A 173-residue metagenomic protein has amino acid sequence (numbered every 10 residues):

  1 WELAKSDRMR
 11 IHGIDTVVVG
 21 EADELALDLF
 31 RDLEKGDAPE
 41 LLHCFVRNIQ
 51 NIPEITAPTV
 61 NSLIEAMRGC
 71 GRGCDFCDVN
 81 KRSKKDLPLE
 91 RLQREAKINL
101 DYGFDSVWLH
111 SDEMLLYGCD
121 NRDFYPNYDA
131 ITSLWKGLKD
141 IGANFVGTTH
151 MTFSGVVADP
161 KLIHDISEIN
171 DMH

Functional and structural regions predicted by a protein language model:
W1, V17, C77, V107-L109 (+1 more regions): Hydrophobic residues within beta-strands of alpha/beta enzymes
W1-I49: Glycine-rich beta-alpha loop elements in corrinoid/cobalamin-binding modules across cobalamin-dependent enzymes
E21, K84-R91, D123-A130: Alpha-helix N-cap and loop-to-helix initiation/capping positions
A22, R82, D112: Flexible loop residues that form catalytic and substrate-binding hotspots at small-molecule/glycan-binding clefts
R47-E54, P58: Flexible inter-domain linker/hinge segments
T56-R91: Canonical Radical SAM [4Fe-4S] cluster-binding loop centered on the CxxxCxxC motif and its immediate flanking residues
K97-H173: Conserved SAM/AdoMet-binding glycine-rich loop
